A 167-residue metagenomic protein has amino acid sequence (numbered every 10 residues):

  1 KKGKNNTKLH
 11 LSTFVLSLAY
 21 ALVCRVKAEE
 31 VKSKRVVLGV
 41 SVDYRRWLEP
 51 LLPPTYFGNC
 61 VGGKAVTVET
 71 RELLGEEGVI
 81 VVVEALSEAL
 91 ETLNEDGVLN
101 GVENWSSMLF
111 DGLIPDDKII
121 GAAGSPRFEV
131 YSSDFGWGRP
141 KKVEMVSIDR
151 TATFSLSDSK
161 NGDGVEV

Functional and structural regions predicted by a protein language model:
K1-V167: Acyl-CoA-dependent O-acyltransferases
